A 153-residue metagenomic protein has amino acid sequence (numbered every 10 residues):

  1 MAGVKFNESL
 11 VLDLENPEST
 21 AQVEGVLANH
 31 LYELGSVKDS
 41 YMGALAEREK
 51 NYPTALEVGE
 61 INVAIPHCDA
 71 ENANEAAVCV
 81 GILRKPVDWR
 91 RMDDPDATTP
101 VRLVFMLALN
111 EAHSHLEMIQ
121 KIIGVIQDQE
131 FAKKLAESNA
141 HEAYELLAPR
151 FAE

Functional and structural regions predicted by a protein language model:
M1-E153: Cytosolic covalent-transfer regions centered on His/Cys nucleophiles that carry phosphoryl or persulfide groups
